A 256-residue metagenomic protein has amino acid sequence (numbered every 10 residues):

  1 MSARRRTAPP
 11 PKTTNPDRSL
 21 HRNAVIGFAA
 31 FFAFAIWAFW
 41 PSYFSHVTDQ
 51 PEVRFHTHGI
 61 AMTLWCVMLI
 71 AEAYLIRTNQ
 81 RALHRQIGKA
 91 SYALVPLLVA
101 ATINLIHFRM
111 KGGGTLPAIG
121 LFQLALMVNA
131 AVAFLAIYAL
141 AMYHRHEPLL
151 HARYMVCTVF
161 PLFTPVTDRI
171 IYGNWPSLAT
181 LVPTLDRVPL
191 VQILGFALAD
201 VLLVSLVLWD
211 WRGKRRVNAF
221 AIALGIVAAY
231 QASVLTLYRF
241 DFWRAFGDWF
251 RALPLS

Functional and structural regions predicted by a protein language model:
S2-S256: Alpha-helical membrane insertion/targeting regions
